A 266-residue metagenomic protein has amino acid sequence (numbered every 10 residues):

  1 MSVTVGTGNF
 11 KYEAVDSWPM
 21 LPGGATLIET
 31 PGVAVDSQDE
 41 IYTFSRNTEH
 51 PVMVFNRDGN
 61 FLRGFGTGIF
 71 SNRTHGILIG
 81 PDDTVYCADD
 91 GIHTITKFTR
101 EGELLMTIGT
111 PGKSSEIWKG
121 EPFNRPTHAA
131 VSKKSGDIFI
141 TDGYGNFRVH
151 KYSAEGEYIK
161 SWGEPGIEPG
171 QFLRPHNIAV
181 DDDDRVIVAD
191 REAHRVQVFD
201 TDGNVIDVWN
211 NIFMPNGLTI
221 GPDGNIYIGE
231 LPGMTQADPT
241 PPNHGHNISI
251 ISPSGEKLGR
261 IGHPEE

Functional and structural regions predicted by a protein language model:
M1-E266: Eukaryotic scaffold repeat domains enriched in small/polar residues
